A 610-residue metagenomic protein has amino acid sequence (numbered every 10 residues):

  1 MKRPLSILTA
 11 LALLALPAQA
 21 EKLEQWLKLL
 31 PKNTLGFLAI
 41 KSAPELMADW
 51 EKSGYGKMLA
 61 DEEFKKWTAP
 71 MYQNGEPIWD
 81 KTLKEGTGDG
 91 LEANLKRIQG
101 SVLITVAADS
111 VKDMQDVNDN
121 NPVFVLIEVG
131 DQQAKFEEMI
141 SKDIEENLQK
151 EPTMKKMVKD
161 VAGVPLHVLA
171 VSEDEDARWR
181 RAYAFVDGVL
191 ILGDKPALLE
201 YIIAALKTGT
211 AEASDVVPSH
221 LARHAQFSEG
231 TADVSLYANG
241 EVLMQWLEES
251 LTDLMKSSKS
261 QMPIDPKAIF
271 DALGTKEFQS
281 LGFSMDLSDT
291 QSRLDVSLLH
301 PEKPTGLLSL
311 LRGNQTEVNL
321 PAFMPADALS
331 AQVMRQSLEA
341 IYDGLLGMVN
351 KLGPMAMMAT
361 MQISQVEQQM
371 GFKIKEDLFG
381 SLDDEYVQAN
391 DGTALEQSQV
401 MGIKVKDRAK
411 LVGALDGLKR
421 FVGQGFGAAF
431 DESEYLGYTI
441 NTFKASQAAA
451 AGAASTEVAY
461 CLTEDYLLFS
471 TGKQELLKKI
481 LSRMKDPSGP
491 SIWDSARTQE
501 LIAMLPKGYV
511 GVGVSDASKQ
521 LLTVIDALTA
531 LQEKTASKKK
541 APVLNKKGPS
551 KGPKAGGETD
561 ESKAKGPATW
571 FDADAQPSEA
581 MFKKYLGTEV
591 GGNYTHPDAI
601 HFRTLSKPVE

Functional and structural regions predicted by a protein language model:
K2-A10: Sec-dependent signal peptide recognition, specifically the positively charged N-region followed immediately by
L11-Q19: Hydrophobic h-region of N-terminal signal peptides that target proteins for export in Gram-negative bacteria
A20-V168, S172-D176, L221-L287, R293-L395 (+5 more regions): Structural boundary/hinge residues at secondary-structure and domain interfaces
V129-Q133, D194-L198, V405-A409, G472-E475: Helix N-cap motif at beta-to-alpha junctions
A162-W179, L436-S455: Short, Gly/Ser/Thr-enriched beta-strand-loop segments that form substrate-interacting elements of hydrolase/peptidase
D176-L254, A451-K539, V543-K547, K551-P553 (+1 more regions): A conserved glycine-rich beta-strand in the N-terminal activation segment of trypsin-fold
Q399-G402, Y466: Ordered core of a single globular domain
K404, D574-E610: C-terminal regions of mature proteins
